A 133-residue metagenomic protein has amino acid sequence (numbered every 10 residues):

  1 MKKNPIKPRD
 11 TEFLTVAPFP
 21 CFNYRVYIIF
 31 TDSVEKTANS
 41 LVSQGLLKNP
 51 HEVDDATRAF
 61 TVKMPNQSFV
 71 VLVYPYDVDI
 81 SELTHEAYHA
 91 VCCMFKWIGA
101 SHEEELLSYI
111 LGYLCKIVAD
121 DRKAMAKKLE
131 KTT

Functional and structural regions predicted by a protein language model:
M1-F30, Q67, K96-W97, Y113 (+1 more regions): N-terminal low-structure segments adjacent to metalloprotease catalytic domains across cellular compartments
I28, L41, A90-F95, I110 (+2 more regions): Generic hydrophobic, helix-prone segments enriched in Leu/Val/Ile
F30-S33, L83: Short, solvent-exposed coil/turn linker segments
E35-V78, A90: Active-site scaffold of zinc-dependent metalloenzymes
Y74, I98-G99: Short N-terminal micro-motifs specific to bacterial/archaeal maturation and metal-cluster initiation sites
S81-C93: Active-site recognition of the HExxH zinc-binding catalytic motif
G99-T133: Post-HExxH zinc-binding segment in Zn-dependent metallohydrolases
